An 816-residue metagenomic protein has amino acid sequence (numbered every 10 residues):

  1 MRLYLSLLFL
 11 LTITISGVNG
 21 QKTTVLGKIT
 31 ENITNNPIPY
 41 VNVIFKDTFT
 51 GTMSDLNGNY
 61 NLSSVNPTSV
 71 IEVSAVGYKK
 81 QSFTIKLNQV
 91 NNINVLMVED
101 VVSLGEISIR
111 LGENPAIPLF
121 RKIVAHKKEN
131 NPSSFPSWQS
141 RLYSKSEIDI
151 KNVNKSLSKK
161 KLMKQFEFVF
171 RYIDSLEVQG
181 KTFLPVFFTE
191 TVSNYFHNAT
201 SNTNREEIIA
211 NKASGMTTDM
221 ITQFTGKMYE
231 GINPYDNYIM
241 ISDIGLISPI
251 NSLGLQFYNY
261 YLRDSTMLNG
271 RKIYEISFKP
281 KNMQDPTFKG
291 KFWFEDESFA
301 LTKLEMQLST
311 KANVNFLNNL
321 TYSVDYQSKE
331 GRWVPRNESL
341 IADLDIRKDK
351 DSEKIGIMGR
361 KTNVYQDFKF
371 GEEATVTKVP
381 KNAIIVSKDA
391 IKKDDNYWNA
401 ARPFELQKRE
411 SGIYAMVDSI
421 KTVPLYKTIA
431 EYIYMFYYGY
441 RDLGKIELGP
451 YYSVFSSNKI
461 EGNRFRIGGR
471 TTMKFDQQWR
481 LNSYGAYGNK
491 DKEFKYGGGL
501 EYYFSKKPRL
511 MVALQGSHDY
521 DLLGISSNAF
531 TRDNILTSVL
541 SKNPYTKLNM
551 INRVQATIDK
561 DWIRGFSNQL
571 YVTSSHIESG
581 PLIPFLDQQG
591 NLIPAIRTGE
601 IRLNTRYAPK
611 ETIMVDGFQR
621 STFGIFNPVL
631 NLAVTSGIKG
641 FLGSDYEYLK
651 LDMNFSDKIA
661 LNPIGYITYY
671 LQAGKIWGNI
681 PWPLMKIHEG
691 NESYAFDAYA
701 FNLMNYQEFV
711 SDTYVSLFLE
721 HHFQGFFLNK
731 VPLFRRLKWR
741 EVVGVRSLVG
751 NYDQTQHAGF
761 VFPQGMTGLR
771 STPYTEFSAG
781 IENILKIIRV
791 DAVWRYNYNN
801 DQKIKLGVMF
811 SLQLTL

Functional and structural regions predicted by a protein language model:
M1-K28, V43, V70, V101-I107 (+4 more regions): Bacterial Sec-dependent N-terminal signal peptides
T23-V25, N32-D47, N66: Short, ordered, surface-exposed loop/turn motifs in non-cytosolic proteins
V25-E31, G58, V95: A short, amphipathic beta-strand motif
V41-F45, I71, I109, S140 (+1 more regions): Hydrophobic beta-strand segments
F45-D47, V70-F83: A short, solvent-exposed loop/turn motif at the edges and junctions of modular extracellular/periplasmic domains
F49-N59: Short, acidic Ser/Thr/Gly-rich low-complexity loop/linker segments typical of extracellular and cell-surface proteins
V101, E106, R110-I273, K279-T287 (+10 more regions): Structured extracytoplasmic
I244-L246, K378-L816: Exposed, low-structure sequence patches enriched in small/polar residues
